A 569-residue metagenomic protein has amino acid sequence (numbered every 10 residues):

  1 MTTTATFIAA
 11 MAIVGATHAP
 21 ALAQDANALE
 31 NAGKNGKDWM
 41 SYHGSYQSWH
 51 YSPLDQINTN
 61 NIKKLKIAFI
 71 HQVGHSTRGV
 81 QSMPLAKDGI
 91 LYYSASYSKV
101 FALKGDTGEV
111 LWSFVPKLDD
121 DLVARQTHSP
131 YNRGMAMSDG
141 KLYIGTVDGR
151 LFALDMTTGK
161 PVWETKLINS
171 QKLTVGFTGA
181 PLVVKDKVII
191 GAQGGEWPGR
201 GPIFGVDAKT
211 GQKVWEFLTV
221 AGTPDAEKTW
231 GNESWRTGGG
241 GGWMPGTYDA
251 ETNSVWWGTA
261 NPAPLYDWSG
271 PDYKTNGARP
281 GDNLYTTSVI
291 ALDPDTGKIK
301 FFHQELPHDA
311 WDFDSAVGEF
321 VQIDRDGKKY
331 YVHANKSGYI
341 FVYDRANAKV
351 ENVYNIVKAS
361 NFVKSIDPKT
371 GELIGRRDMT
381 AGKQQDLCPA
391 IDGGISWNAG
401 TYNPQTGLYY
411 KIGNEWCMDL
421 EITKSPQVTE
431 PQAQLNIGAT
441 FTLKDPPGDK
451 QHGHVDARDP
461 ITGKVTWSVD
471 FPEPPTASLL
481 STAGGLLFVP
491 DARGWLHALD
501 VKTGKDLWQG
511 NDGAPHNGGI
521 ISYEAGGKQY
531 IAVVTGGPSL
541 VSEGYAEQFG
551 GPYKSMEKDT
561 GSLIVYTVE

Functional and structural regions predicted by a protein language model:
D25-I67, T219-P224, E372-R377, K444-D445 (+1 more regions): Blade/loop signatures of beta-propeller domains
W39-H43, G79-K99, A124-R150, G176-R200 (+9 more regions): Repeat-blade elements of multi-bladed beta-propeller folds
L54-I168, S481-T482: N-terminal cofactor/phosphate-binding cores enriched in small/glycine residues, especially glycine-rich loops such as
H71-M83, S113-A136, E164-A180, W197 (+10 more regions): Extracytoplasmic beta-rich repeat domains
L154, G159, G201-Q212, T275-G297 (+2 more regions): Beta-propeller blade signature
E415, F441, P447-K505: Loop/turn-rich, solvent-exposed surfaces of beta-rich toroidal or solenoidal domains
I521-E569: Blade-level signature of beta-propeller repeat domains, shared across WD40, Kelch, NHL, RCC1 and BNR/Asp-box propellers
